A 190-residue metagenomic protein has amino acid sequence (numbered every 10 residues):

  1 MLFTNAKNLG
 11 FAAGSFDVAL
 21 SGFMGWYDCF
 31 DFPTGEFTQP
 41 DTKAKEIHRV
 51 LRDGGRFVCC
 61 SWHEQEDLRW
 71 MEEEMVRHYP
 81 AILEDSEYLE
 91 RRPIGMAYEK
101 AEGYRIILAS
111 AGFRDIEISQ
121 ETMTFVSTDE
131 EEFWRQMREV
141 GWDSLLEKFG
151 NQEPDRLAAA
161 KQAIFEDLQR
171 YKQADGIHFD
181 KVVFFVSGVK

Functional and structural regions predicted by a protein language model:
M1-A12: Conserved SAM-binding strand-loop segment of SAM-dependent methyltransferases
L2, L20, V58: Conserved Rossmann-like nucleotide-binding pocket used by diverse enzymes that bind dinucleotide cofactors
A6, D17-D41, H63: A short SAM/SAH-binding and catalytic strip from SAM-dependent methyltransferases
T34-D41, Y98, P154, A158-K161: Non-membrane alpha-helical structural segments and their capping/turn regions in soluble enzymes
D41-T128: Conserved catalytic/acceptor-binding region of the Class I
A111-R114, R135, K181-K190: Core SAM-dependent methyltransferase catalytic element
D115-D175: C-terminal helical/coil "lid" or tail adjacent to the Rossmann-like core of SAM-dependent
